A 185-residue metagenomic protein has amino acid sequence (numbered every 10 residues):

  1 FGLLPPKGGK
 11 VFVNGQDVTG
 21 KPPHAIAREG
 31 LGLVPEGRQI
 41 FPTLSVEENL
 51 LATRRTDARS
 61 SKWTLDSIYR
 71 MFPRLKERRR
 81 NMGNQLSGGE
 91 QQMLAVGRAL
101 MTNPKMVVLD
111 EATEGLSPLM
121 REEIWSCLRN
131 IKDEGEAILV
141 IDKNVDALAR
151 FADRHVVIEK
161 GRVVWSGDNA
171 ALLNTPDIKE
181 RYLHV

Functional and structural regions predicted by a protein language model:
F1-V185: Glycine-rich phosphate-binding loops of nucleotide-dependent enzymes
